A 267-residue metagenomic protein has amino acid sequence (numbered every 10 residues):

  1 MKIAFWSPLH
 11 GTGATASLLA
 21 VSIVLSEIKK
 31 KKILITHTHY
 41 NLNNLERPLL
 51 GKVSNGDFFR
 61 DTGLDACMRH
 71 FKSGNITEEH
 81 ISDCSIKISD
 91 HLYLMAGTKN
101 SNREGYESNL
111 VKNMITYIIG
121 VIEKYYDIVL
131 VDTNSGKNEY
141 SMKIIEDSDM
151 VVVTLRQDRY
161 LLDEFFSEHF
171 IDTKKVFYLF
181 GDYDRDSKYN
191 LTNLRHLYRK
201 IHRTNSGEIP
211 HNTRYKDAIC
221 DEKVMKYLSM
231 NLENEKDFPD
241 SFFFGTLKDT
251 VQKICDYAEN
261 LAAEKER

Functional and structural regions predicted by a protein language model:
K2-E46, I115: Walker A/P-loop phosphate-binding motif and the immediately C-terminal alpha-helix
W6, T36, A96-G97, L130-D132 (+2 more regions): Conserved beta-strand segments of the P-loop GTPase G domain that flank and frequently precede/overlap
I35-G120: P-loop/Walker-type NTP enzyme "switch/lid" segment
H91-Y93, V121-V131, M150: Loop/turn-to-beta-strand initiation segments
Y106-T116, F165-S187: P-loop/Walker A phosphate-binding loop and immediately adjacent motor/lid segment at beta-alpha junctions
E139-D158: Inter-motif core of Ras-like GTPase G domains
D182-D184, K188-N234: Beta-strand-loop-alpha "switch" segments that mediate conformational coupling across diverse proteins
M225-R267: NTP-binding/hydrolysis catalytic cores, primarily Walker-type P-loop NTPases
